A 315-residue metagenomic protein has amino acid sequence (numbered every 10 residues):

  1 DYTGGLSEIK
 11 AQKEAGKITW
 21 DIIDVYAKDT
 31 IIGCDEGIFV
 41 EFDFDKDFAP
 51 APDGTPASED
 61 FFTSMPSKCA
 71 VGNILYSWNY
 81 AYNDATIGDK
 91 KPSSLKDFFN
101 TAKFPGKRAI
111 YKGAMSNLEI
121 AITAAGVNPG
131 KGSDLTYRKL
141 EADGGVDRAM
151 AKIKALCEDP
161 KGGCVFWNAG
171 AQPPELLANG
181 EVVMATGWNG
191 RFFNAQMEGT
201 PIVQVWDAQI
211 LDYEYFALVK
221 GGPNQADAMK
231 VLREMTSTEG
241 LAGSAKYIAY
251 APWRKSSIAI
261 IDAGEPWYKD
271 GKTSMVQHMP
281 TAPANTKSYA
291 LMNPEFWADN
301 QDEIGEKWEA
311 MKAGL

Functional and structural regions predicted by a protein language model:
D1-I23, A313: Conserved N-terminal structural module of periplasmic/extracytoplasmic solute-binding proteins
T3-G4, W20, D24-P174: Extracytoplasmic ligand-binding site segments that recognize negatively charged/polar headgroups
G5, T30, P173-L176, F192 (+2 more regions): Short, hydrophobic alpha-helical packing/hinge segments within bilobed ligand-binding/sensory domains
K17-D21, F104-K107, K161-G162, G180-V183 (+2 more regions): Loop/turn elements at helix/coil->beta-strand transitions in domains of secreted/extracellular proteins
G33-E41, S64-S67, N194-W206, Y268-K272: Ligand-binding "clamshell"
K161-G221, I261-A263, K269: Extracytoplasmic/periplasmic substrate-binding proteins
E214, V219-S288: Mature extracytoplasmic/periplasmic domains
T281-L315: Conserved C-terminal helix/tail region of periplasmic/extracytoplasmic solute-binding proteins
